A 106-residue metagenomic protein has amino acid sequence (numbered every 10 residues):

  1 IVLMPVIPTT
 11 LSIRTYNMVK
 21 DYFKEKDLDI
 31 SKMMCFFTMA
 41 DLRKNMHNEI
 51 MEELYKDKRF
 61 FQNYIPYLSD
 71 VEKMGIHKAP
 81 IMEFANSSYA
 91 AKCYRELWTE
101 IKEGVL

Functional and structural regions predicted by a protein language model:
I1-N63: Conserved catalytic-core segment of NTP-binding enzymes
L28, A85-N86, L106: Short, intrinsically disordered/low-complexity patches at protein termini and at juxtamembrane boundaries
F36, P66, M82: Residues in well-ordered beta-strands of folded domains
Y67-G75: Short, glycine-rich, amphipathic interfacial segments at transmembrane boundaries or analogous
G75-E96: C-terminal boundary of histidine-terminating zinc-finger modules
E96-V105: C-terminal alpha-helix
